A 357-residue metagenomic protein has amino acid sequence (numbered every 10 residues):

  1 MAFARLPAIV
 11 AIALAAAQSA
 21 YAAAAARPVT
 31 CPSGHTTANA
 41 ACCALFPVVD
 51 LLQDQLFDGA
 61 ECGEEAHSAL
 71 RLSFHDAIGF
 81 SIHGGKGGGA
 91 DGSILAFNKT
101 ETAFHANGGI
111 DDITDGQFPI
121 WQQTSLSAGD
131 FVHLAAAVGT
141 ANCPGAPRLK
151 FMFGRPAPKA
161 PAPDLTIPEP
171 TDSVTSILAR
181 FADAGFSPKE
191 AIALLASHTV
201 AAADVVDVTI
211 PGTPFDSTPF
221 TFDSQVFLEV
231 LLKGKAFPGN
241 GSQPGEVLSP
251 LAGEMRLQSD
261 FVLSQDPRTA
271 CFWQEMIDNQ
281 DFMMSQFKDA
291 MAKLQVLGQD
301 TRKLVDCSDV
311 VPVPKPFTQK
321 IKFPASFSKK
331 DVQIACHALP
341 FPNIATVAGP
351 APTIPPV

Functional and structural regions predicted by a protein language model:
M1-R27, V357: Fungal secretory targeting signals
Y21-V357: Catalytic cores of secreted/periplasmic or lumenal enzymes
